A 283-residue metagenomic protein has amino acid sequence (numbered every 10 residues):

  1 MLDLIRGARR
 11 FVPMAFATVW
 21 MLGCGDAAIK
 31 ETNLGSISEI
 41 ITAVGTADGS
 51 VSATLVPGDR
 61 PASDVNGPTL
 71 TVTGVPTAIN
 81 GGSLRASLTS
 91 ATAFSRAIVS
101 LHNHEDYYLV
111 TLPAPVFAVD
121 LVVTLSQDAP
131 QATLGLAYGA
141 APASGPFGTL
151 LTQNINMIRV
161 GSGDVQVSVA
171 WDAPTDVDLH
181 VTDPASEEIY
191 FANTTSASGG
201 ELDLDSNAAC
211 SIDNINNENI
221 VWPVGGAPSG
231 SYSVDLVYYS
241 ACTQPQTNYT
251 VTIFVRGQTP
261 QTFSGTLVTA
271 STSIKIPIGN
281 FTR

Functional and structural regions predicted by a protein language model:
L2, V19-S50: Bacterial Sec-dependent N-terminal signal peptides
L2-P13: Bacterial N-terminal signal peptides that target proteins for export
G74, S83-T92: Aromatic/hydrophobic beta-strand junction motif of beta-rich domains
S90-R96, D172-T175: Short proline/glycine-enriched turn/loop motifs at strand-loop junctions of beta-rich domains
T124-T133, A227-P228: Surface-exposed, short loops/turns at beta-strand junctions within beta-sandwich domains
A129-A143, V234: Short, aromatic- and glycine-rich surface loops/edge beta-strands on solvent-exposed regions
P142-L151: Short, exposed coil/turn segments at beta-strand boundaries within extracellular/luminal domains
R159-R283: Intrinsic-disorder/low-complexity signal
